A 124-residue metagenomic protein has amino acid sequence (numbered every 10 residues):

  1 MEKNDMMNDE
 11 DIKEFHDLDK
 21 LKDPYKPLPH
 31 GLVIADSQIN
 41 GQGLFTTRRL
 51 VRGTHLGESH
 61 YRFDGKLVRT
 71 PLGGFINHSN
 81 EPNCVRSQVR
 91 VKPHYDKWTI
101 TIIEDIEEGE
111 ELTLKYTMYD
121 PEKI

Functional and structural regions predicted by a protein language model:
M1-I124: Conserved catalytic SET/PR domain of SAM-dependent protein methyltransferases, capturing the structural core that binds
